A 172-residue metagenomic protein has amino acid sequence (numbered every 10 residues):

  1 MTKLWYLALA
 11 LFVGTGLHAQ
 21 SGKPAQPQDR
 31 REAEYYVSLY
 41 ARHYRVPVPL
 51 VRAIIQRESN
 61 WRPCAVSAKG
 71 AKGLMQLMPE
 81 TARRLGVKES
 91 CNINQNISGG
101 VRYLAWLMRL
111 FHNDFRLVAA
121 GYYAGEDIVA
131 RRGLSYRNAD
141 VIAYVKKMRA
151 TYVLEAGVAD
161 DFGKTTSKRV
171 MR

Functional and structural regions predicted by a protein language model:
M1-W5: Positively charged n-region of N-terminal signal peptides that target proteins for export
Y6-G16: Bacterial N-terminal signal peptides
Q20-R172: Catalytic glycan-binding domains that act on GlcNAc-containing polysaccharides
